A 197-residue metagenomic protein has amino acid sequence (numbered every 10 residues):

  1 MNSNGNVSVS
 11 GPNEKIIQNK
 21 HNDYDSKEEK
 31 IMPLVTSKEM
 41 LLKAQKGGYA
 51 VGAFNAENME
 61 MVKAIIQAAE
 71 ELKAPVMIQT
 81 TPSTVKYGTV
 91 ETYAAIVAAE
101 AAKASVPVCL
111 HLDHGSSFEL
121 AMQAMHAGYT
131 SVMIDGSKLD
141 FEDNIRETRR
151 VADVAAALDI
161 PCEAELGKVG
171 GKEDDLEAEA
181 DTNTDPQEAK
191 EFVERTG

Functional and structural regions predicted by a protein language model:
N13-I31: Short, Lys/Arg-enriched N-terminal segments with co-localized hydrophobic residues within the first ~10-30 amino acids
I31-G52: N-terminal amphipathic alpha-helix/helix-capping segment at the start of soluble metabolic enzymes
S37-K43, M59-Q79, S83, E91-A104 (+1 more regions): Alpha/beta enzyme core
A56, L110-S116: Glycine-rich beta-to-alpha transition loops that act as phosphate-gripper elements at the mouths of alpha/beta enzyme
